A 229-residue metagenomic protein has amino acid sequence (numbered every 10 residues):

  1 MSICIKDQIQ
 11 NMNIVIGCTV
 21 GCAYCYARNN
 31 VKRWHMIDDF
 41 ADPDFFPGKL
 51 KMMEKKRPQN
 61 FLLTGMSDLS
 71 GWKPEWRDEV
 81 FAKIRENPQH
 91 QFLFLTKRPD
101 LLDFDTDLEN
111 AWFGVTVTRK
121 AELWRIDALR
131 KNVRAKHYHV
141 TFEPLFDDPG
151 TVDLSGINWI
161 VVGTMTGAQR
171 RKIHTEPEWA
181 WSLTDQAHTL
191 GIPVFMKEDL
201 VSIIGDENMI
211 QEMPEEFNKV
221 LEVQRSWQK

Functional and structural regions predicted by a protein language model:
M1-I9, F146, T151-K229: Auxiliary Fe-S-binding modules of radical SAM enzymes
M1-W112, K120-R134, P149-L154: Conserved Radical SAM active-site core
F61-L63, F92-F94, A111-V115, Y138-F142 (+2 more regions): Hydrophobic faces of well-ordered beta-strands that scaffold small-molecule active sites in alpha/beta enzyme cores
S67, R98-D100, V117-R119, P144-F146 (+2 more regions): Active-site-proximal loop/turn and secondary-structure-junction residues that shape catalytic pockets, frequently
W72, F142, E176-P177: Nucleic-acid endo/exonuclease domains
E79-A82, L129-H137, H174-Q186: Long, well-ordered alpha-helical scaffolding segments within enzyme catalytic domains, especially pronounced
E86-F92, R134-H137, T184-V194: Structural alpha-beta junctions
T118, E122, I173-E176: Short capping loops/turns at secondary-structure boundaries
